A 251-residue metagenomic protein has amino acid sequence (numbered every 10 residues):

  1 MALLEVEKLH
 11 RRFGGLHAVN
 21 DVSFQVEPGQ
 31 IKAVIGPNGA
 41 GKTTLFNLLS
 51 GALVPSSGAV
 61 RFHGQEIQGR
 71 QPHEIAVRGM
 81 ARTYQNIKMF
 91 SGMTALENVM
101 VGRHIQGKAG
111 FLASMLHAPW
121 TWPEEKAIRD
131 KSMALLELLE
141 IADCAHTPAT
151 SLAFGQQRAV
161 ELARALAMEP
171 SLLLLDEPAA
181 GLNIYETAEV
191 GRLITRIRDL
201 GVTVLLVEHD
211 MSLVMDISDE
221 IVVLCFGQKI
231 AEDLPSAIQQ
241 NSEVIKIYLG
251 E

Functional and structural regions predicted by a protein language model:
M1-E251: Glycine-rich phosphate-binding loops of nucleotide-dependent enzymes
